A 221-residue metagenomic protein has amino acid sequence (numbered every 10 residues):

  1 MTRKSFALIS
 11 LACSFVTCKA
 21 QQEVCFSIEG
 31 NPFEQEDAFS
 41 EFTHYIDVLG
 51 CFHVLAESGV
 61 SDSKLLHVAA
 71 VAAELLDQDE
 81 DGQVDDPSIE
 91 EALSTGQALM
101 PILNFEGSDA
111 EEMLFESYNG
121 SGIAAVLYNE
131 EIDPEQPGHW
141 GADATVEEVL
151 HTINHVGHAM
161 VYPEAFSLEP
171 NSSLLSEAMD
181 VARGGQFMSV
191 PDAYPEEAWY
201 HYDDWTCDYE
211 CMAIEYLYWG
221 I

Functional and structural regions predicted by a protein language model:
M1-Q21: Bacterial Sec-dependent N-terminal signal peptides
C13, S58, D62-L66, D208 (+1 more regions): Generic detection of long, well-ordered alpha-helical segments
Q21-I46: N-terminal low-complexity, Pro/Thr/Ser-rich intrinsically disordered segments that act as propeptides or flexible
Y45, I89-S94, C207-C211: A general structural signal for short secondary-structure junctions and capping/turn motifs
L49-S189: Acidic/His-rich structured neighborhood in mature extracellular/periplasmic domains
S173-I221: Metalloprotease/metallohydrolase-associated module, dominated by Zn2+-dependent proteases
